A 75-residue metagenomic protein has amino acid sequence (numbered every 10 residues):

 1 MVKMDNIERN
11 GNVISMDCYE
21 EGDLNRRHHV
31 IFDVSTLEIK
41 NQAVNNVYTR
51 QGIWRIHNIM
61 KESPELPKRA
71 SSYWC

Functional and structural regions predicted by a protein language model:
M1-D5, A43-N46: N-terminal start-of-chain detector that recognizes signal peptides and the immediate post-cleavage beginning
V2-D33: N-terminal acidic leader/helix
N25-C75: Acidic, low-complexity intrinsically disordered segments
